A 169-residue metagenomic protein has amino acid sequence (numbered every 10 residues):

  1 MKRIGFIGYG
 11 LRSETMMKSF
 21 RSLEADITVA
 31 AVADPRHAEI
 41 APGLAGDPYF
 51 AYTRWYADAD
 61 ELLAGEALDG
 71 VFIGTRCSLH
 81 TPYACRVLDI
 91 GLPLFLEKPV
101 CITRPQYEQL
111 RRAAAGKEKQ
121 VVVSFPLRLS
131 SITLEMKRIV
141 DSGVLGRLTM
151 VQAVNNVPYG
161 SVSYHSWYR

Functional and structural regions predicted by a protein language model:
M1-F50: N-terminal Rossmann-like dinucleotide-binding module
K2, K119, T149: Nucleotide donor/acceptor-binding cores
D26-T28, Y49-A51, A67, V144-R147: Short loop/turn motifs at secondary-structure junctions
A31, D69-G70, M150: Short, Asp-centered acidic motifs that coordinate Mg2+ and/or phosphate in catalytic or ligand-binding sites
Y52-D58: Conserved SAM-binding strand-loop segment of SAM-dependent methyltransferases
E61-L62: Short alpha-helical segment
G65, G70, R76-C77, T81-R128 (+1 more regions): Beta-strand-loop-alpha-helix segment that lines the small-molecule cofactor/substrate pocket of alpha/beta enzymes
L127-R169: Predominantly a Rossmann-like dinucleotide-binding segment in NAD(P)-dependent oxidoreductases
